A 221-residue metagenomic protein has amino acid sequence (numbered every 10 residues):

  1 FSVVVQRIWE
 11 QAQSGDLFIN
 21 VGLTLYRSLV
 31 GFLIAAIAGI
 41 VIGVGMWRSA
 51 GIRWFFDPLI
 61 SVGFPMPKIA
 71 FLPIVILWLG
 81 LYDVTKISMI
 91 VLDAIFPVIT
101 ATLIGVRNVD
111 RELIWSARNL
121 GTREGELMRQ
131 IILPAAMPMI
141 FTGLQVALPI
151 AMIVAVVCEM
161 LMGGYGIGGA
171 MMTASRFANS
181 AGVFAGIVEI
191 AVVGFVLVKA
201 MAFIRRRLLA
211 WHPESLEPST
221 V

Functional and structural regions predicted by a protein language model:
F1-L33: Periplasmic/extracellular loop-to-transmembrane helix junction in inner-membrane transport proteins
V5, S14, F18, G22 (+9 more regions): Alpha-helical membrane-protein architecture signal
V30-I60: Transmembrane-helix boundary motif in ABC transporter permease subunits
S61-P97, I104-G105: Generic hydrophobic transmembrane alpha-helix motif, especially the helices
S88, L92, E124-C158, A185 (+2 more regions): Transmembrane alpha-helices
A101-V146, I167, M171: Short cytoplasmic-facing helical segments at TM-TM junctions of multi-pass membrane proteins
G168-R205: Hydrophobic alpha-helical transmembrane segments of polytopic membrane proteins
R206-V221: Short cytosolic juxtamembrane segments of multi-pass membrane proteins
